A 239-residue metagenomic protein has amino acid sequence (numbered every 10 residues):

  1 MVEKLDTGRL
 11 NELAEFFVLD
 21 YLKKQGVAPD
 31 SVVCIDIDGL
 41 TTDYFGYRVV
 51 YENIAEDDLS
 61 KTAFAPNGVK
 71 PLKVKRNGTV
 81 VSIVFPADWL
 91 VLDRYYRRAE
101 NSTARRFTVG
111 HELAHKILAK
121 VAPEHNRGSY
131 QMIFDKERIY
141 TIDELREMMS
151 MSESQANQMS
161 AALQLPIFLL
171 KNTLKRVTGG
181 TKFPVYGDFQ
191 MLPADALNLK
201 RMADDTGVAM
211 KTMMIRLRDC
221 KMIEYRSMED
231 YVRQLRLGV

Functional and structural regions predicted by a protein language model:
M1-V239: Active-site hotspot residues in diverse enzymes, especially metal/ion-binding acidic/histidine motifs
